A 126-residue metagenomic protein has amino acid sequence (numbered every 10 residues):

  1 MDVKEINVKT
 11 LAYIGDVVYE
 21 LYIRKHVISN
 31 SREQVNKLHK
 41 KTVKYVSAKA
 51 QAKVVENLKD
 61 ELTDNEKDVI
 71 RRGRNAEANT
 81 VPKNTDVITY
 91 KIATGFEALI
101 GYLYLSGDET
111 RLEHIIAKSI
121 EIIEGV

Functional and structural regions predicted by a protein language model:
M1-V126: Double-stranded RNA-binding/processing signature
